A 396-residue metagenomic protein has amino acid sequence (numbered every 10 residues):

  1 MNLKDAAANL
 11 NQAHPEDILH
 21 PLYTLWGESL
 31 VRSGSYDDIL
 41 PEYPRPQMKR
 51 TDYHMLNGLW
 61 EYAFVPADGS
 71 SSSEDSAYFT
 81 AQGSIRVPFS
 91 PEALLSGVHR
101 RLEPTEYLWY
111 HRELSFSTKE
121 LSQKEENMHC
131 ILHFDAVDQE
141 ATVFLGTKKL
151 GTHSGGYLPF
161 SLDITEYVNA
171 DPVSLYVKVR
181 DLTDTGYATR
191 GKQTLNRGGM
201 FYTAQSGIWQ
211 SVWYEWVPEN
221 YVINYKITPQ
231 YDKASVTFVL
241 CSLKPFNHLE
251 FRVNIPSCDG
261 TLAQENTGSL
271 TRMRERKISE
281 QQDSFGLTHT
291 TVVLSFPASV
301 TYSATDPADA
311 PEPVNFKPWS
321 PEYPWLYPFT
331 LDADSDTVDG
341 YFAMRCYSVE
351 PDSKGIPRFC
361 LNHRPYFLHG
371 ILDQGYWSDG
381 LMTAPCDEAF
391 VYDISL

Functional and structural regions predicted by a protein language model:
K4-H20, G27-Q47, E61-A67, R100-R101 (+2 more regions): Accessory beta-strand-rich segments of carbohydrate-active enzymes
D52-A63: Mature N-terminal segment immediately following signal peptide/propeptide cleavage in secreted/periplasmic
M55, Y107-E113, H129-I131, P159 (+5 more regions): Intrinsic-disorder/low-complexity, polar/charged segments enriched in Ser/Thr/Lys/Arg/Asp/Glu/Gln
S70-I85: Short Gly/aromatic-enriched secondary-structure transition segments
L94-F116, N127-H133, Q139-L145, G151 (+3 more regions): Active-site-adjacent substrate/metal-binding segments within catalytic domains of carbohydrate-active enzymes
V168-P172, C241-D352: Extended acidic/polar, glycine-enriched regions that form or flank non-catalytic beta-rich accessory modules
R180-Y187, D334-T337, H363: Short acidic/polar inter-strand loop motif in beta-rich domains
W216-F246, R358: Surface beta-strand/loop "capping" patches
